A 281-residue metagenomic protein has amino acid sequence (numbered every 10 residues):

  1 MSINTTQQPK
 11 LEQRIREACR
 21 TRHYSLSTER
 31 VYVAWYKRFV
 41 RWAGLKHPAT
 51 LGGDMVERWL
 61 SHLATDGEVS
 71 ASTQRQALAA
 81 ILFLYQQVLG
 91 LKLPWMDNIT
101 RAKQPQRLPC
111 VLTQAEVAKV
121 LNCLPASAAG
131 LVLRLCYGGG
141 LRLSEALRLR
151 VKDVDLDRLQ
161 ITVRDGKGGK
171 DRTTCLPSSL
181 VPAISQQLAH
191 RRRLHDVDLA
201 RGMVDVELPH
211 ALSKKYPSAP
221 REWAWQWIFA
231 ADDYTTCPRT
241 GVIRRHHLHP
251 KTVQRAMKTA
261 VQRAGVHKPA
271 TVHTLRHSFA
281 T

Functional and structural regions predicted by a protein language model:
M1-T281: Conserved catalytic core of the tyrosine transesterase superfamily
